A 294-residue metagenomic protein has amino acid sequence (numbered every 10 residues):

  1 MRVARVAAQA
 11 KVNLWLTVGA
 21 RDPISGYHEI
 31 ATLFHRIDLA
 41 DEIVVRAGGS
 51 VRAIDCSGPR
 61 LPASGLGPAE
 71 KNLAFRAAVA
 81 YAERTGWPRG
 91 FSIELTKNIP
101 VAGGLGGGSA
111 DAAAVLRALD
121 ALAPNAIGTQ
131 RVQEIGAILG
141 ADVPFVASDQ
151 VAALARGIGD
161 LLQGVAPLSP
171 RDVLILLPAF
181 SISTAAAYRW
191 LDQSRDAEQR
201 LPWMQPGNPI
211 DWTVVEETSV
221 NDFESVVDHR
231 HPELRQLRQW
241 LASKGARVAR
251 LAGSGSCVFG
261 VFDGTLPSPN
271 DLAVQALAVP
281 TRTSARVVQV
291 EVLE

Functional and structural regions predicted by a protein language model:
M1-A102, A121-N125, T129-Q130, P167-L168 (+1 more regions): ATP-binding N-lobe of GHMP and related small-molecule kinases
T32-F34, Q133, V143-P144, D160-A166: A generic local secondary-structure boundary/capping motif
S50-A63, V115, A137, D211-V220: Short, basic/glycine-rich phosphate-binding loops at helix/coil junctions that contact nucleotide phosphates
R76-R84, R131, I135-I138, Q236 (+2 more regions): Generic non-transmembrane alpha-helical segments
E94-A123, A141, A246-F262: Glycine/serine-rich anion-binding loops at beta->alpha junctions that coordinate negatively charged ligand groups
A112, L116-I158: Contiguous, small/hydrophobic- and glycine-enriched helical/loop subdomains that border and often "cap" functional
V146-V248, D263-L272, V279-E294: Conserved, helical-rich catalytic subdomain that frames metal- and/or nucleotide-binding sites in enzyme alpha/beta
